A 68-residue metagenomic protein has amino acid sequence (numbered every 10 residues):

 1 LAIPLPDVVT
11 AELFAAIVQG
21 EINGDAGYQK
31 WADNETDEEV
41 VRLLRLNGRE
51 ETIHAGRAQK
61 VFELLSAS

Functional and structural regions predicted by a protein language model:
L1-S68: Non-heme di-metal
